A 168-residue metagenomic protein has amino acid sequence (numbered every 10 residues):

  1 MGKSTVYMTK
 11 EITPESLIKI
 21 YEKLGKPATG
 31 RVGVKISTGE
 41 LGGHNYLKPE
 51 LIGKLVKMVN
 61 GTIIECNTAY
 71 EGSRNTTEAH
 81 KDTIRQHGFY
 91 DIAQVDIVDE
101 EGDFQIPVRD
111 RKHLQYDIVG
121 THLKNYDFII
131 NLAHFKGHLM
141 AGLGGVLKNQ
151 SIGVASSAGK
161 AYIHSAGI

Functional and structural regions predicted by a protein language model:
M1-I168: N-terminal and secondary-structure boundary signal
